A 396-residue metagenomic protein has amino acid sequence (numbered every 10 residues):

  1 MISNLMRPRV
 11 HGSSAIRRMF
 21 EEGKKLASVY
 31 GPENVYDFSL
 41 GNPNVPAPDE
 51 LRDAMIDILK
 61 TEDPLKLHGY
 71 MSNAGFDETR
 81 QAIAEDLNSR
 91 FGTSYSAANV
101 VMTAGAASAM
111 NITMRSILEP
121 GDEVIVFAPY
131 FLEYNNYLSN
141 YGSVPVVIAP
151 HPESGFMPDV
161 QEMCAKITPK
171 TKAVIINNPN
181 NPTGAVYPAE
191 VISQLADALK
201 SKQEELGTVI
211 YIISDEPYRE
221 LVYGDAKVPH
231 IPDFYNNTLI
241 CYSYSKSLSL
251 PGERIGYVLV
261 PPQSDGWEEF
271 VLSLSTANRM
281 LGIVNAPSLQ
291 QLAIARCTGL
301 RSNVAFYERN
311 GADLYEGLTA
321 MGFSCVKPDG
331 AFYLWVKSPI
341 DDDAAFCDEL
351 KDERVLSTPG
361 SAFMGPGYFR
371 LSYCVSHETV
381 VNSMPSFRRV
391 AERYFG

Functional and structural regions predicted by a protein language model:
I2-G105, I112, C297-T298, V304 (+1 more regions): N-terminal small-domain helix-loop-helix segment of the aminotransferase-like
V35-D37, S324-D329, S361-A362: Short beta-strand
P64-G207, R219-F234, V380, S386: Conserved core of the PLP fold type I
E85, S89, C164, A345-D348 (+2 more regions): PLP-dependent enzyme catalytic core of the Aspartate aminotransferase-like
N236-E308, A391: Conserved core segment of the aminotransferase class I/II
L281-A286, E308, Y333-E353, S376-H377: Accessory recognition modules or surfaces
S288-A295, Y307-T319, C325-K337, G367: Conserved glycine-rich beta-strand-loop-beta hairpin in the small C-terminal domain of fold type I
